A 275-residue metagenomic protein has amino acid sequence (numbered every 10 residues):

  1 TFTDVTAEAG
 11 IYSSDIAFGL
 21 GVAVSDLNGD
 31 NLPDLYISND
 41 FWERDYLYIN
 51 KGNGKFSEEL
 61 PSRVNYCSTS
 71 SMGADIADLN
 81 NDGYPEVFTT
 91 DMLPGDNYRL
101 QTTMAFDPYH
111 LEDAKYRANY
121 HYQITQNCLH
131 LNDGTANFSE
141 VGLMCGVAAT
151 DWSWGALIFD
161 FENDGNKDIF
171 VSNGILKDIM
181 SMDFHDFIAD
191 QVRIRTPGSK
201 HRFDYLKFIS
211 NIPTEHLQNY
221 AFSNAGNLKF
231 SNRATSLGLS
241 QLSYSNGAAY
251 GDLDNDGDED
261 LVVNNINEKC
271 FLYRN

Functional and structural regions predicted by a protein language model:
T1-N275: Acidic, glycine/proline-rich Ca2+-coordinating loop motifs
